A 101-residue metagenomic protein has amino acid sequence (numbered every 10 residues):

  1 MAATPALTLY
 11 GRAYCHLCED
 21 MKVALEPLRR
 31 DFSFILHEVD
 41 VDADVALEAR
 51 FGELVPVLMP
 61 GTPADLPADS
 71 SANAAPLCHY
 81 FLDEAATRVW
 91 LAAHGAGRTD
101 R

Functional and structural regions predicted by a protein language model:
A2-R30: Local sequence-structure signature of Cys/Sec-based thiol-disulfide redox active-site neighborhoods
A3, V23-E26, P60, L77 (+1 more regions): Residues lining hydrophobic/aromatic ligand-binding pockets adjacent to catalytic sites
V23-P27, A49, V89-A93: Replace "anionic and nucleotidyl ligands
F34-V45: Thiol-based oxidoreductase modules, predominantly thioredoxin-like and allied folds used for disulfide exchange
D44-G52: N-terminal beta-loop-helix "entrance" segment that forms/cooperates in small-molecule cofactor or anionic ligand
G52-P60: Structural micro-motif
T62-R101: Non-catalytic, surface beta->alpha helical segment in thiol-disulfide oxidoreductase systems
